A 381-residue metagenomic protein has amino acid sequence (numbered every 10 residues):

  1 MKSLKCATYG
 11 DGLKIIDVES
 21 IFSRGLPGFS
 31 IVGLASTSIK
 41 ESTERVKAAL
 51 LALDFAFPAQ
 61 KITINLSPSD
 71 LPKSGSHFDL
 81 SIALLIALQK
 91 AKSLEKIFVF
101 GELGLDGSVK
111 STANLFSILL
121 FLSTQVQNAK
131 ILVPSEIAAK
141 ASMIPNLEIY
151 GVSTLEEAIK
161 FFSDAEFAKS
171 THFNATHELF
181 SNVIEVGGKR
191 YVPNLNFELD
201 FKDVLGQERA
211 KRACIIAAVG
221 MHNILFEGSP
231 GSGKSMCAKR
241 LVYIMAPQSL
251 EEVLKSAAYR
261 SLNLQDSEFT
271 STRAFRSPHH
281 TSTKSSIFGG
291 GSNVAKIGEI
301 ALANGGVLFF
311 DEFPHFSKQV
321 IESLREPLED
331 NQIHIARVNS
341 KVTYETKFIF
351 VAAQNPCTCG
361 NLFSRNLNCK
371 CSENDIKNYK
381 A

Functional and structural regions predicted by a protein language model:
M1-L225, S229-M236: Peripheral, non-AAA+ core regions of ATP-driven protein-machinery
K202, I244, F309: Long C-terminal interaction/binding lobes of large macromolecular proteins
I215, F269-A274, S285-L308, S340-K341: Conserved alpha-helical scaffold flanking the Walker A/P-loop in AAA+ ATPase domains
I216-V219, I224-S267, D330: Walker A/P-loop
Q248, N263-S286: Conserved P-loop NTPase mechanochemical-coupling segment
H279-T283, A295-E329, N361-S364: Conserved AAA+/SF3 P-loop NTPase catalytic/coupling segment centered on the Walker-B
S292-A295, E322-Y344, F363-A381: Substrate-gripping "pore-loop 1 plus following alpha2 helix"
E299-G305, A336-N355: AAA+/SF3 P-loop NTPase mechanochemical coupling elements
